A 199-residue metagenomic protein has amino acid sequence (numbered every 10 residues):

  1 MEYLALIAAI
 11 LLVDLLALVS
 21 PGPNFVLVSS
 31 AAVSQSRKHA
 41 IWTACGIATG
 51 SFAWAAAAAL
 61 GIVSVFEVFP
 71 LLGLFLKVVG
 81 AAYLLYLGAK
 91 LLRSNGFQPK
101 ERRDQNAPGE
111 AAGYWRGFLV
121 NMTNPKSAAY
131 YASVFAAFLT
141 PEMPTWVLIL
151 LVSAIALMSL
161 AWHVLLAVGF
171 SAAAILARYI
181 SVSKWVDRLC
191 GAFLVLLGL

Functional and structural regions predicted by a protein language model:
M1-Y3, L74-F75, Y86-A128, A132 (+1 more regions): Alpha-helical multi-pass membrane helix bundles of inner-membrane/thylakoid proteins, especially permease cores
E2-L74, S133-I155: Juxtamembrane transmembrane-helix termini in multi-pass membrane transport proteins
L12-D14, P125-A136, L166, L197: Kinked, hydrophobic transmembrane alpha-helices enriched for aromatic residues and small/kink-inducing positions
K38-G113, L199: Membrane helix-loop-helix hairpins that form the core translocation module of multi-pass transporters
A57, L160-I175: Transmembrane alpha-helical segments of integral membrane proteins
L87-L91, L157-L166: Transmembrane alpha-helical segments that form the membrane-embedded catalytic/substrate-channel core of multi-pass
D187-L199: Final/C-terminal transmembrane alpha-helix of multipass membrane proteins
